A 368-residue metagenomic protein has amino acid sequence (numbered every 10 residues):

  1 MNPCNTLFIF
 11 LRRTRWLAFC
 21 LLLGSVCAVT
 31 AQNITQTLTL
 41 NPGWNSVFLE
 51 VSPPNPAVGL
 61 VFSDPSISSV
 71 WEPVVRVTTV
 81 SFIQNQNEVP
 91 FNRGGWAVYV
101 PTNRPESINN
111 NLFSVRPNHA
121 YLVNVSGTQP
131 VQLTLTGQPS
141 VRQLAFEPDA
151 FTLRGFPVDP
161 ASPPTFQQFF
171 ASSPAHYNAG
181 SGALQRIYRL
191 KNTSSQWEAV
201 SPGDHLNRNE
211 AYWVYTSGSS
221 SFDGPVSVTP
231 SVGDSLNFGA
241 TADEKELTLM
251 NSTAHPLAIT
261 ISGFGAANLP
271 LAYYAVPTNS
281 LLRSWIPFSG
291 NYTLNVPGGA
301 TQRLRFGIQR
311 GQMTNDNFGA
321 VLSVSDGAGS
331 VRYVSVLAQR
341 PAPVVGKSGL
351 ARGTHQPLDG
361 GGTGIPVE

Functional and structural regions predicted by a protein language model:
N2-A18: Bacterial N-terminal signal peptides that target proteins for export
W16-V26: Bacterial N-terminal signal peptides
A28-P54, V345-E368: Boundary/junction segments of secreted and surface-exposed precursor proteins
A31-V226, Q302: N-terminal exported-region signature
V115-H119, N207-R208, G239-L247, Q302 (+1 more regions): Short, solvent-exposed loop/turn segments enriched in Ser/Thr/Gly
G180-L190, A300, G311-V345: Terminal connector regions
P225-P256, F264-W285, V324-E368: Long, low-complexity ectodomains and other extracytoplasmic segments of secretory-pathway proteins
L271-Q312: Intrinsically disordered, low-complexity Pro/Gly/Ser/Thr-rich segments with frequent PxxP/GP/PP motifs and embedded
